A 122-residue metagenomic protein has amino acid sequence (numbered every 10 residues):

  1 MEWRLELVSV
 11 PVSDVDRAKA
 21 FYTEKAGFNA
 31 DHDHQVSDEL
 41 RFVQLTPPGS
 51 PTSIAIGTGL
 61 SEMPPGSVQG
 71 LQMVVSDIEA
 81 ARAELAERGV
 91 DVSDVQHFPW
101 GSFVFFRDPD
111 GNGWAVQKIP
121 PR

Functional and structural regions predicted by a protein language model:
E2-L7, G66-G70: Short, solvent-exposed beta-strand edge segments and adjacent coil->beta transition regions
E2-W3, V10-T52, E87: Core segments of cupin and vicinal oxygen chelate
V12-D16, P48-S50, P64-P65, G70-G113 (+1 more regions): Vicinal oxygen chelate
D33-Q35, Q44-T46, L60-P64, V95-Q96: Short secondary-structure boundary/capping segments
T52-T58: Short, charge-rich, low-complexity interaction segments located in flexible loops at or near secondary-structure
